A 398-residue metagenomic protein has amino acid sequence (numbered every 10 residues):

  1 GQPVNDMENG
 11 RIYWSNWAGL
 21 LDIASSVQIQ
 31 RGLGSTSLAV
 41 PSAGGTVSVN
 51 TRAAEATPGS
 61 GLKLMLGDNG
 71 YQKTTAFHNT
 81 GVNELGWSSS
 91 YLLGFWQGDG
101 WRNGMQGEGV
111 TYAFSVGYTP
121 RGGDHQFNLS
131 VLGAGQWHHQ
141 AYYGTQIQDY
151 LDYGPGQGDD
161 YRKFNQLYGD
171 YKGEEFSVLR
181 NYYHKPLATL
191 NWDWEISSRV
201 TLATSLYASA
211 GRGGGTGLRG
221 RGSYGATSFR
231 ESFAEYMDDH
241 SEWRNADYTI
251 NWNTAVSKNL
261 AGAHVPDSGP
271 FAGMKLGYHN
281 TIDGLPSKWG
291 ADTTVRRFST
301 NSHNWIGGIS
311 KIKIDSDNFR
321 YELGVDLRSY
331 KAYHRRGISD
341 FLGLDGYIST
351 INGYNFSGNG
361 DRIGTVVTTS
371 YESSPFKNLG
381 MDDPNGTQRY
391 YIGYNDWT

Functional and structural regions predicted by a protein language model:
P3-R31: Short acidic/polar hinge/loop motifs at secondary-structure boundaries that mediate gating or recognition
V4, R52, G67-N69, W96-G98 (+5 more regions): Structural signature of outer-membrane beta-barrel domains
W14-W17, I29, P41-K63, T74-T80: N-terminal periplasmic accessory domains that precede and gate Gram-negative outer-membrane beta-barrel machines
G59, L66-Q97, R102-A141, L187-S198: Transmembrane beta-barrel wall of Gram-negative outer-membrane proteins
K73, S89, G98-G104, Q136-Y142 (+6 more regions): Outer-membrane beta-barrel proteins
G117, Q126-N191, T216-R297, G364-G386: Acidic/polar loop-and-plug regions of large Gram-negative outer-membrane beta-barrel proteins
K172-G217, A291-D326, A332-H334, N385-T398: Outer-membrane beta-barrel transmembrane strands
V295, R320-T398: Signature of Gram-negative outer-membrane beta-barrel scaffolds
